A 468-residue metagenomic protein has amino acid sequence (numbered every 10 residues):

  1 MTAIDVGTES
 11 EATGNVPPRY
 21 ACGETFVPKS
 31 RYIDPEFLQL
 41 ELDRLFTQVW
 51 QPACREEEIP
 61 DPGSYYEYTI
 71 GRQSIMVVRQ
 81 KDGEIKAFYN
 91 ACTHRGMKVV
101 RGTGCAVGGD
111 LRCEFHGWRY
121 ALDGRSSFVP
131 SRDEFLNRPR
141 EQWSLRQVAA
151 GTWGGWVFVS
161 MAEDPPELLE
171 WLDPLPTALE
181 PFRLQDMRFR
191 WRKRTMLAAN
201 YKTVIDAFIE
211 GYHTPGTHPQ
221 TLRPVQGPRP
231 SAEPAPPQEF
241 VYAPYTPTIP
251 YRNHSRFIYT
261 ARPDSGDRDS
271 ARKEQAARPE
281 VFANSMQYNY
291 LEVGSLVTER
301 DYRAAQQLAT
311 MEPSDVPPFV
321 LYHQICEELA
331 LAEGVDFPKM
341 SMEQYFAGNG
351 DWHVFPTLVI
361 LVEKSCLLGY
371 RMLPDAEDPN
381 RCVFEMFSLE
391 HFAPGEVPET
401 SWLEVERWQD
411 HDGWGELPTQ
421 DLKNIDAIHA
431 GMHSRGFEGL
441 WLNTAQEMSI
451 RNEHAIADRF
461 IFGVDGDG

Functional and structural regions predicted by a protein language model:
T2-D5, P28: N-terminal low-complexity, Ser/Thr- and acidic-residue-enriched intrinsically disordered segments
S10-A12: Coupling/switch segment of ABC-type P-loop NTPase heads
N15-K29, Q185, G395-E399: Short, contiguous pre-domain boundary segments
Y20, T25, S30-M76: Non-catalytic accessory segments flanking enzyme active sites
F46-W50, M97, H213: Generic structural signal for secondary-structure transition and capping sites
Q48-I59, V129-E134, W352-P356: Short Pro/Gly-enriched beta-strand edge/turn motifs at strand-loop
E58-P181: Rieske [2Fe-2S] iron-sulfur-binding domain
E84, G151, W156-G468: C-terminal catalytic domain of Rieske-type non-heme iron oxygenases
